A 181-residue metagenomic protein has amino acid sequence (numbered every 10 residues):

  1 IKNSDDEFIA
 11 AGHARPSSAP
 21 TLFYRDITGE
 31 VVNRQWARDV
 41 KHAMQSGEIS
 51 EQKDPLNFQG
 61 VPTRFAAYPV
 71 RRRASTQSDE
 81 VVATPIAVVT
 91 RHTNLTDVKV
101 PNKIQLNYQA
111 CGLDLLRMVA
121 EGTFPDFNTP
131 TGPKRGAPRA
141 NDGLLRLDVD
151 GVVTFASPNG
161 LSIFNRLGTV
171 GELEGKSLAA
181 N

Functional and structural regions predicted by a protein language model:
K2-K41, K103-G112, G132, R139-N181: PAS-family sensory domains
S4, R73, Q77, V81 (+1 more regions): Short, ordered coil/turn segments that flank beta-strands lining enzyme active or ligand-binding pockets
I9, E80-V82, I86, T154: Generic structural signal for well-ordered beta-strand positions
M44-Q52: PAS/PAS-like sensory domains
L56-F58: PAS-family sensory domains
G60-Q77: A short beta-strand signature within small-molecule sensing/ligand-binding domains used in signal transduction
A87-D126: Sensory coupling linkers of modular signal transduction proteins
N128-K134: Short, highly charged C-terminal tails/helix-capping segments
